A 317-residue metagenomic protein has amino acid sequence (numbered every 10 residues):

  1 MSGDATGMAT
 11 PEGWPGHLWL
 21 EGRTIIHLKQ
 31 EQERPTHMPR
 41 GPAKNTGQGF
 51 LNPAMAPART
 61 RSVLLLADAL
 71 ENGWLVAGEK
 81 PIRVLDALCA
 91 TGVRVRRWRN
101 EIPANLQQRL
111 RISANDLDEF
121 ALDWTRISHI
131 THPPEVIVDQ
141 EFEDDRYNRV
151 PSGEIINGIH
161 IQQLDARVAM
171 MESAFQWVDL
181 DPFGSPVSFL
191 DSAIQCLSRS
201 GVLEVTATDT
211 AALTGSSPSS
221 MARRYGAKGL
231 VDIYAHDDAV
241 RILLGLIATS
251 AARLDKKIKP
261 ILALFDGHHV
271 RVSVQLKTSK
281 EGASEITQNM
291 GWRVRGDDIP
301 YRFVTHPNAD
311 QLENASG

Functional and structural regions predicted by a protein language model:
M1-G317: SAM-dependent transferase fold signal centered on methyltransferase-like domains, encompassing both Class I
